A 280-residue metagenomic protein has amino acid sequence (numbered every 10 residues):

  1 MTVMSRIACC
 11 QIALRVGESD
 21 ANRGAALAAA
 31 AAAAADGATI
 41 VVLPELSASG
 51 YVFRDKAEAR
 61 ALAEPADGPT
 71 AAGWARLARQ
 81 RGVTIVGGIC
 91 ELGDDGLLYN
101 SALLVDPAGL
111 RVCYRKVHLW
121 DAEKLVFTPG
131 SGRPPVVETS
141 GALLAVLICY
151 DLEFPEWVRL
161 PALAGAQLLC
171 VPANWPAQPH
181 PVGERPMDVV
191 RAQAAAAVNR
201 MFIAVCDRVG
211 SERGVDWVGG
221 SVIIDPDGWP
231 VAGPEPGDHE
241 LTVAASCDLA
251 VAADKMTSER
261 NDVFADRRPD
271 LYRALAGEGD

Functional and structural regions predicted by a protein language model:
T2-C9: Extreme N-terminal starter segment of soluble prokaryotic enzymes
Q11-G17: Short polar catalytic/cofactor-binding loops
S19, L27-P107, W175-A194, V198-M201: Cys-nucleophile CN-hydrolase/nitrilase-fold catalytic domain and related Cys-dependent amidase chemistry that acts on
A21-A30, F154-R159: Short, acidic/polar
E64, G93-A194, D254-V263: Active-site catalytic loop in hydrolytic enzyme cores
P69-V86, L152-L241: CN hydrolase (nitrilase-like) catalytic-core segments centered on the catalytic cysteine and neighboring Lys/Glu
G87-I89, S101-L104, P135, S221-I223 (+1 more regions): Short beta-strand scaffold segments in enzyme catalytic cores
R208-D280: C-terminal beta-strand edge segments of enzyme domains
